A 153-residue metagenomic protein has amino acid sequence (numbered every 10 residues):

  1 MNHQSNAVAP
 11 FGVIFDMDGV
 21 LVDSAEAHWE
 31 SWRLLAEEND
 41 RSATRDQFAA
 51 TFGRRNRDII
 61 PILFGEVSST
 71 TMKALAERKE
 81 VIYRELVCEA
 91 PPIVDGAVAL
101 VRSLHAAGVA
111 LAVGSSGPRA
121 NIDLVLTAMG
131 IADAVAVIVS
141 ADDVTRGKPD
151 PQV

Functional and structural regions predicted by a protein language model:
M1-Q4: A short, compositionally biased domain-edge/stem linker segment
N6-V98, R102-V109, A120: N-terminal helical cap/lid subdomain that shapes the substrate entry/recognition surface in HAD-like hydrolases
D16, V20, S115, D150: Conserved G/P- and acidic residue-centered "switch" motifs that form tight phosphate/ATP-binding loops in soluble
A112, P118-V153: Substrate-recognition "cap/lid" segment bordering the active-site pocket of phosphatases
